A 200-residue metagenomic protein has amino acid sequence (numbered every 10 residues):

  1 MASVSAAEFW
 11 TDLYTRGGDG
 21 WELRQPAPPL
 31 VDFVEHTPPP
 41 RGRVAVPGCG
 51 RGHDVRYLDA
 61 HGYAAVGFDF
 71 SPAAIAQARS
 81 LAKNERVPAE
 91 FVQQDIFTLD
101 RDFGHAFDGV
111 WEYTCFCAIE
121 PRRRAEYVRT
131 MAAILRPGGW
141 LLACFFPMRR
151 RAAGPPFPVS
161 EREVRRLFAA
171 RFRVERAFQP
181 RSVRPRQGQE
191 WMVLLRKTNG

Functional and structural regions predicted by a protein language model:
A2-A45, G50-F103, I119-G200: Class I (Rossmann-like) S-adenosyl-L-methionine-dependent methyltransferase catalytic domain, capturing the SAM-binding
D54, G109-E112: Residue-level recognition of specific faces of alpha-helices
D102-V110: A short acidic, Gly/Pro-enriched loop at the edge of an enzyme's catalytic core that lines a small-molecule cofactor
T114, A118: Short catalytic micro-motifs in class I SAM-dependent methyltransferases
